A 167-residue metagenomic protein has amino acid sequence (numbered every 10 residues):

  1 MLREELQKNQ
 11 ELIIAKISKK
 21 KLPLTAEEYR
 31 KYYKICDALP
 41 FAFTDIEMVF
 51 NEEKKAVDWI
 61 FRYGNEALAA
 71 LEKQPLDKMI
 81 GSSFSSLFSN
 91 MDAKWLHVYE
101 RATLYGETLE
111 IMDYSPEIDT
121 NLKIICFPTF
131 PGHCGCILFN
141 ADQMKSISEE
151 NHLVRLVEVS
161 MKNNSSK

Functional and structural regions predicted by a protein language model:
M1-L22, F130-V157: Sensory coupling linkers of modular signal transduction proteins
K21-P40, E149-K167: PAS-family sensory domains and related alpha-helical coupling modules
A42, T108-Y114, T120-I125: PAS/PAC sensory module
F43-E47, N51, N164-K167: Short hydrophobic secondary-structure edge segments in sensory/regulatory modules of signaling proteins
K54-A56, L68-M79: PAS/PAS-like sensory domain cap-loop motif
F61-A69: N-terminal capping loop/helix in small sensory signaling domains highlighted by a polar->aromatic N-x2-3-F motif
L71, K78-I80, F84-L87, A102: Alpha-helical sensory/transduction surfaces in regulatory modules that relay environmental signals to outputs, spanning
L87-Y114: Terminal output helix/cap of sensory domains in signal transduction proteins
